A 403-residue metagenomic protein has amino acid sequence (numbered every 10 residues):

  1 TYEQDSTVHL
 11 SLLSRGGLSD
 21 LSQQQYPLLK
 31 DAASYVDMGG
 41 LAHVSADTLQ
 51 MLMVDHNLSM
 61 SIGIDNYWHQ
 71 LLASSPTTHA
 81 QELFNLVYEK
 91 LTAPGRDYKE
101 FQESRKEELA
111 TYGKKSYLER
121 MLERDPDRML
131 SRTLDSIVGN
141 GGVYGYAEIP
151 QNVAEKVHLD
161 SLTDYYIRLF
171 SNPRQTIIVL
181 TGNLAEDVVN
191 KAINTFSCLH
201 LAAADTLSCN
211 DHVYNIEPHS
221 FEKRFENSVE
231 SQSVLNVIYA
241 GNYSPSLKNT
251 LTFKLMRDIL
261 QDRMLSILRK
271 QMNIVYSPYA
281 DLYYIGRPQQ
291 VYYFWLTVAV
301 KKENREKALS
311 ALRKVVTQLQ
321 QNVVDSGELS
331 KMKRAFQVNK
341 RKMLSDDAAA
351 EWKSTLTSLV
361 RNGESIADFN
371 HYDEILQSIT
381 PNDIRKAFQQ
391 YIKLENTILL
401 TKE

Functional and structural regions predicted by a protein language model:
T1: Mature N-terminal segment immediately following signal peptide/propeptide cleavage in secreted/periplasmic
D5-D37, L41-A93, E103-E155, P173-T181 (+3 more regions): M16 family metallopeptidases and their MPP-like homologs
I167-L169, F225-V229, G286-P288: Replace "in large, NTP-powered and nucleic-acid-processing enzymes" with "in large, NTP-powered factors and other
N172, I177-S233, Y239-G241, E403: An aromatic/glycine/proline-enriched structural segment found at the starts of mature extracellular/organellar domains
F388-Q390: Short, exposed beta-strand-loop hairpins at the edges of beta-sheets in extracellular/periplasmic proteins
